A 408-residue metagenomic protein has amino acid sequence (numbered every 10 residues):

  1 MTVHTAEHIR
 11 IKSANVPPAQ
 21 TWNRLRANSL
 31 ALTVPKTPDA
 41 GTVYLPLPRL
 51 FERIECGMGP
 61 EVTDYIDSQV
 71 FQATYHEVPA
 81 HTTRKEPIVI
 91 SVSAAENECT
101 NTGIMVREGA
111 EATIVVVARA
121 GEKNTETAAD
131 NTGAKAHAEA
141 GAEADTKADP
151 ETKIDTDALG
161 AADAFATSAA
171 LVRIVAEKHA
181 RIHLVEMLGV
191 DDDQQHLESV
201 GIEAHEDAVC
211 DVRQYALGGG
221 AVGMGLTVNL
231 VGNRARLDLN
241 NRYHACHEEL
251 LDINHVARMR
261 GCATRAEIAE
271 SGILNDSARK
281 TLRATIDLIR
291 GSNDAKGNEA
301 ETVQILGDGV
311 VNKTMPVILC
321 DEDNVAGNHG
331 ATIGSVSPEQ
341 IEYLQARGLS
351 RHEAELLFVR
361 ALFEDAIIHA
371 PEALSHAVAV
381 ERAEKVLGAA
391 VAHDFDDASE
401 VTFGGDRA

Functional and structural regions predicted by a protein language model:
M1-T74, P79-A80: Long, low-complexity, mixed-charge
T2, A6, K135-H137, G141: Intrinsically disordered, low-complexity regions enriched for glutamine and histidine
R53-A138, D145-E342, A346-L349, F363 (+1 more regions): Conserved beta-strand/loop scaffold segments within soluble protein domains that form the structured core and edges
A354: Extracellular glycan-modifying ectodomains
